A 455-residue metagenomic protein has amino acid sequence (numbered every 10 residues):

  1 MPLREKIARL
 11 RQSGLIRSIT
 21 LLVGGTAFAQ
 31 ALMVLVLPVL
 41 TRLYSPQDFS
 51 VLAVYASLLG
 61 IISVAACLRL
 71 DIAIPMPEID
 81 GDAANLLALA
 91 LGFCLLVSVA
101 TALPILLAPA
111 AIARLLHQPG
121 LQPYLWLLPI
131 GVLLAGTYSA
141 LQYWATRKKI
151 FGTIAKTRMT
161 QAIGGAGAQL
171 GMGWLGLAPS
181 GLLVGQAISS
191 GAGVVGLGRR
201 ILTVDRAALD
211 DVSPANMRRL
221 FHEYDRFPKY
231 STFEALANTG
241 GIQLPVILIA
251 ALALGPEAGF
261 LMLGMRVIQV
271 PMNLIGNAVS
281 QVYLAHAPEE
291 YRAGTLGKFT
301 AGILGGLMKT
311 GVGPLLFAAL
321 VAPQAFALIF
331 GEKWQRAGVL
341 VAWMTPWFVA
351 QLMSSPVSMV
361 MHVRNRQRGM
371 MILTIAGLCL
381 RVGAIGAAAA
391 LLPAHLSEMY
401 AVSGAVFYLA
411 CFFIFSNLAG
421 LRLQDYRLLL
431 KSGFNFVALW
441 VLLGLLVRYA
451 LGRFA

Functional and structural regions predicted by a protein language model:
P2-R11, L15, P179-S180, V195-I242 (+2 more regions): Interhelical loop/hinge segments that connect adjacent transmembrane helices in multipass membrane
L3, R11-L68, F93, V97-S98 (+10 more regions): Signature of the first transmembrane helix
S13-Q30, V54-Y55, L59-G60, V64-A110 (+5 more regions): Membrane-water interface segments that mark the loop-to-transmembrane alpha-helix transition
I16, A73-D82, L134-M159, L175 (+3 more regions): Membrane-interface junctions at transmembrane-helix termini in multi-pass inner-membrane proteins
I16-A29, N85, L125-W126, I130 (+8 more regions): Alpha-helical transmembrane segments of multi-pass membrane transporters/permeases
P46-S50, P109-L128, A301, A319-L352 (+2 more regions): Interfacial segments at transmembrane-helix termini and the short loops linking adjacent helices
A65-D82, R147, G264, I268-G294 (+2 more regions): Helix-loop junctions and terminal segments of transmembrane helices in multi-pass membrane transport/translocation
Q122-P129, A155-R206, I375-L380, A394-N417 (+1 more regions): Hydrophobic alpha-helical transmembrane segments
